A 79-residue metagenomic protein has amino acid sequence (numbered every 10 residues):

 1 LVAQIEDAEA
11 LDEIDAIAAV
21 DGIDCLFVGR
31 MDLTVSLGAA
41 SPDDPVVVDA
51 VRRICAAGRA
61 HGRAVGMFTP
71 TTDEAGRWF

Functional and structural regions predicted by a protein language model:
L1-F79: Expand to "…catalyze enediolate/carbanion chemistry for C-C bond making/breaking, isomerization, decarboxylation
